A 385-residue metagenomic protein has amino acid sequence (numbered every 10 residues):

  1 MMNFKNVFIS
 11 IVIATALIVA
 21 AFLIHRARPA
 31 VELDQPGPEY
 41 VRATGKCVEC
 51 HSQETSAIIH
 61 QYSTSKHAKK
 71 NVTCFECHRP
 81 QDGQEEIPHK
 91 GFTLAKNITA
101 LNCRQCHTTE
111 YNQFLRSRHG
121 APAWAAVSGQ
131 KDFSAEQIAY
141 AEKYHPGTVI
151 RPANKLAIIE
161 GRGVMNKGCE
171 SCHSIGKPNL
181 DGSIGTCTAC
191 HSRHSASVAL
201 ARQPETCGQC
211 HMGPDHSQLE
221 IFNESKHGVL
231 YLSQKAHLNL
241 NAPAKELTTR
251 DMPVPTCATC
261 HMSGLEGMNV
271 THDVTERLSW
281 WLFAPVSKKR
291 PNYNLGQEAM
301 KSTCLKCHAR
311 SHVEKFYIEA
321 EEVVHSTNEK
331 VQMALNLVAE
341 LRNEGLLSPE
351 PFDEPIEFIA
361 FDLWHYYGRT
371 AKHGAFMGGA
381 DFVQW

Functional and structural regions predicted by a protein language model:
M2-W385: Short sequence/structural segments immediately N-terminal
